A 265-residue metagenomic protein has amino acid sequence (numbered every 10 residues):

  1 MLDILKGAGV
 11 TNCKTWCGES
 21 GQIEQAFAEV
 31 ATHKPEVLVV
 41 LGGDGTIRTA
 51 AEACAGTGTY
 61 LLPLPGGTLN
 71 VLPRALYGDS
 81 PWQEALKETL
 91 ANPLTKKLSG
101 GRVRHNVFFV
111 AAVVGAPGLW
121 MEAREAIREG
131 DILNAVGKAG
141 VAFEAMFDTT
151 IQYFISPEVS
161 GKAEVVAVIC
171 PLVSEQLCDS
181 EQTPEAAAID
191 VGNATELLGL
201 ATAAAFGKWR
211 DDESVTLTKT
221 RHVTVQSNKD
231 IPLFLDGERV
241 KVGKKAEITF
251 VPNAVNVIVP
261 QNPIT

Functional and structural regions predicted by a protein language model:
M1-I4, A55-G56, E125-A126, T202-F206 (+1 more regions): Short, solvent-exposed amphipathic alpha-helical segments in soluble enzyme and RNA/protein-processing domains
M1-L38, R48, E52, G56 (+4 more regions): ATP/NTP phosphate-donor binding region
T15-G18, G56-S174, S180, E185: Catalytic core of DAGKc-family lipid kinases
T32, N92-T95, M146, C170-P171 (+3 more regions): Short solvent-exposed loop/turn micro-motifs enriched in small/polar/acidic residues
P35, G58, K162-V165, K219-R221 (+1 more regions): Short, well-ordered alpha-helix to beta-strand connector turns
V40-D44: N-terminal glycine-rich "phosphate-gripper" loop used for MgATP/nucleotide binding and carboxylate activation
E158-D211, T216: Internal helical hairpin/lid segments
D190-T265: ATP/nucleoside-binding phosphotransfer catalytic cores, i.e., glycine-rich phosphate-binding loops
